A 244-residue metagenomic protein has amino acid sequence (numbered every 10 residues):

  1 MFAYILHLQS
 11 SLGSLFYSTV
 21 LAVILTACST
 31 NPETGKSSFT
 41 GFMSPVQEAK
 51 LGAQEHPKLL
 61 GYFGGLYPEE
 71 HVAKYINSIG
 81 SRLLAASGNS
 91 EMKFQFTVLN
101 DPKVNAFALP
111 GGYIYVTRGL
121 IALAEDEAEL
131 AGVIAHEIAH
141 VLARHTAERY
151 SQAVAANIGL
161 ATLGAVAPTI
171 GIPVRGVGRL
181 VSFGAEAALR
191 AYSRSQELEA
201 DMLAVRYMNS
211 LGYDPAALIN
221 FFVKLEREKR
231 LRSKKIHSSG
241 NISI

Functional and structural regions predicted by a protein language model:
M1-T26: Sec-dependent bacterial lipoprotein signal peptides
Y17, C28-I244: A Zn2+-metalloprotease active-site environment signal
